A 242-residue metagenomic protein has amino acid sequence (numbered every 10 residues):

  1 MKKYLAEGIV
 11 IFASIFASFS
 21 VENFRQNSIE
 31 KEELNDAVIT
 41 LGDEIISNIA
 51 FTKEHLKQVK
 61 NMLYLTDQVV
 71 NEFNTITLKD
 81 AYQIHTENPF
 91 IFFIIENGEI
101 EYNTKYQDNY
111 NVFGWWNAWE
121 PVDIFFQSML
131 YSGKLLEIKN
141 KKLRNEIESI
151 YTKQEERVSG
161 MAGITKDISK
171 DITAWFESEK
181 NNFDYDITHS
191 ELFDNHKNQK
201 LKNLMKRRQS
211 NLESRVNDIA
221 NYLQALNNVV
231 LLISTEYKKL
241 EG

Functional and structural regions predicted by a protein language model:
M1-S28: Membrane-embedded hydrophobic alpha-helical segments
K2, N23-G242: Long, hydrophobic alpha-helical segments that serve as membrane-spanning/inserting helices
